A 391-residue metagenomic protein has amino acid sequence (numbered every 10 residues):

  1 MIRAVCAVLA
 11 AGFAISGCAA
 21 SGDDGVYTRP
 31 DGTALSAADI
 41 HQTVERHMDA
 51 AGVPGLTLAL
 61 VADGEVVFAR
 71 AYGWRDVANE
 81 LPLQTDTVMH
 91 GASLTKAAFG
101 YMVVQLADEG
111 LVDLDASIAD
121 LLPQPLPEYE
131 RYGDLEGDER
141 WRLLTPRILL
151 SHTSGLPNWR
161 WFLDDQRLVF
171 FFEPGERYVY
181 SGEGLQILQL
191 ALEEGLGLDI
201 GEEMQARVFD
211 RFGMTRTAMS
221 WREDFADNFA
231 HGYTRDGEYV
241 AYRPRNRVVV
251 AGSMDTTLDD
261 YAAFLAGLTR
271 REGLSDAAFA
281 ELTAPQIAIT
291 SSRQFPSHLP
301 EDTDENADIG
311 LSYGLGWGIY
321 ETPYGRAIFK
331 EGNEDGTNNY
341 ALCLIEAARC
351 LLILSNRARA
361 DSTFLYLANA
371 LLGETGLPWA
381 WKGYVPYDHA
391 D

Functional and structural regions predicted by a protein language model:
M1-A4: Positively charged n-region of N-terminal signal peptides that target proteins for export
C6-S16: Bacterial N-terminal signal peptides
C18-A71, E176, E193-L198, E202-A206 (+2 more regions): Catalytic loop of the DD-peptidase/beta-lactamase superfamily, centered on the K-T-G motif and neighboring
G55-L58, D115, D134, W161 (+2 more regions): Surface-exposed patches in mature extracellular/periplasmic domains of secreted proteins
A62, T95, I118, S220-D227: Short, solvent-exposed turn/loop segments enriched in Gly/Ser/Thr/Pro and often Arg
D63-E65, R75-V77, S154-G155, D224 (+1 more regions): Solvent-exposed coil/turn segments that connect beta secondary-structure elements in extracytoplasmic/periplasmic
V67, P125-W141, G155-W161, R211-W221 (+1 more regions): Secretory-pathway/luminal and periplasmic proteins that interact with or process carbohydrate-rich
W74-L185, Q189, L196-L198, E202 (+2 more regions): Active-site-proximal loop and beta-strand segments within enzyme catalytic domains
